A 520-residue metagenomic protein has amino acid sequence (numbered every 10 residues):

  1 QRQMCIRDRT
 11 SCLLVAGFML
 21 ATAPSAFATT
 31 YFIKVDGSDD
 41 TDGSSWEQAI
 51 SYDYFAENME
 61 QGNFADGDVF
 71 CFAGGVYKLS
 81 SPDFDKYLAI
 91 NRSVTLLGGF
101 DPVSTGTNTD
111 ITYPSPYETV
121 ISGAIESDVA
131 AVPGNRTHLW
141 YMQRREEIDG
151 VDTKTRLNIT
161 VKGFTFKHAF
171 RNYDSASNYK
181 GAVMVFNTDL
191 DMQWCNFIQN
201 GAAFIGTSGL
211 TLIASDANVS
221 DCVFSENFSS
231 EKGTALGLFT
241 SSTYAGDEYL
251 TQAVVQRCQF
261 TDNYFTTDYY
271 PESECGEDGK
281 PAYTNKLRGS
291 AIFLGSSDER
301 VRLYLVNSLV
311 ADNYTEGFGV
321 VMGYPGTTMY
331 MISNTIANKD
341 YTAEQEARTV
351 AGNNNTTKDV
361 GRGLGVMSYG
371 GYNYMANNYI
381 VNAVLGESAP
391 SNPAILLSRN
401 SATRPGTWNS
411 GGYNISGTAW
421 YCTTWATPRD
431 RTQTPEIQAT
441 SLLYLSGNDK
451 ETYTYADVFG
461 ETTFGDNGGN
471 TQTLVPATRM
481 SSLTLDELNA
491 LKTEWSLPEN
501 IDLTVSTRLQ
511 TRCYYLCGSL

Functional and structural regions predicted by a protein language model:
Q1-I6: Short, small-residue-biased leader/transition segments that mark boundaries at the very start of proteins
S11-T22: Bacterial N-terminal signal peptides
V35-K78, S481: Acidic Gly/Asp/Thr-rich repetitive segments characteristic of extracellular carbohydrate-active and adhesion proteins
D36-T41, G75-K78, G99-T107, I125-E126 (+8 more regions): Acidic glycine-/aspartate-rich tracts in secreted/extracellular proteins
V69, A73, S80-S93, T105-T112 (+9 more regions): Predominantly extracellular beta-rich ligand-binding scaffolds that present long acidic/polar faces for carbohydrate
V94-S175: Right-handed parallel beta-helix/beta-spiral solenoid domain characteristic of secreted/periplasmic
V151-C275, Y283, L287: Right-handed parallel beta-helix
Y444, D466-L520: Surface beta-loop-beta hairpin patches that serve as ligand-binding interfaces in beta-rich domains
